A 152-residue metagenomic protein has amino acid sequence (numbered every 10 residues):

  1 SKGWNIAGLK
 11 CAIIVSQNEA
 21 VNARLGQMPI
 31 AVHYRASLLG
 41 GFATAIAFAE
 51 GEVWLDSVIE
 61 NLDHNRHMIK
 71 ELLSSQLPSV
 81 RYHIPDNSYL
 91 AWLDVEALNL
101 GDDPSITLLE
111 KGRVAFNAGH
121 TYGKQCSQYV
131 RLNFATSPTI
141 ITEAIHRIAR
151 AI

Functional and structural regions predicted by a protein language model:
S1, S79-V80, G119-T121: Short, solvent-exposed loop/turn elements at beta->coil junctions and helix N-caps that rim active or binding pockets
S1-D63: Conserved core segment of the aminotransferase class I/II
N5-I6, H83-P85, G123-C126: Short, flexible turn/loop "capping" segments at secondary-structure junctions
L9-K10, N87-Y89, Q128-V130: Short amphipathic alpha-helical segments
N18-E19, A97-L98, S137-T139: Helix N-cap motif at beta-to-alpha junctions
A45, N61-K70, R81-V95: Conserved glycine-rich beta-strand-loop-beta hairpin in the small C-terminal domain of fold type I
T107-F116, Y122-I152: PLP-dependent enzyme catalytic core of the Aspartate aminotransferase-like
